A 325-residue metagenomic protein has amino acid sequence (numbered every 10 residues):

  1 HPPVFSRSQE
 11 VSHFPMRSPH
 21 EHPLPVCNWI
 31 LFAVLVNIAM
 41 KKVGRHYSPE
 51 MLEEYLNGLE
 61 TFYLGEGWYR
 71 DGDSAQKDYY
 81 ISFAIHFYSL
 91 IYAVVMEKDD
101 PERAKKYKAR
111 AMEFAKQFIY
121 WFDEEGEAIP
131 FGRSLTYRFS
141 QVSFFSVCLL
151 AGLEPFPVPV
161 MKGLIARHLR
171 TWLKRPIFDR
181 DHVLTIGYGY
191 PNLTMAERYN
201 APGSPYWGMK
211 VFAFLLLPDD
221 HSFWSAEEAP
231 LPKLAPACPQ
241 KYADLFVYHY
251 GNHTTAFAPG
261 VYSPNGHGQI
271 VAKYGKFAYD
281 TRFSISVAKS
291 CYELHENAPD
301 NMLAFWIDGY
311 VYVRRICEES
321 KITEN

Functional and structural regions predicted by a protein language model:
H1-A115, I119-S146: Aromatic-lined, polymer-binding surfaces characteristic of secreted/periplasmic polysaccharide-degrading enzymes
L149-N325: Extended polysaccharide-engagement surfaces of secreted carbohydrate-active enzymes
